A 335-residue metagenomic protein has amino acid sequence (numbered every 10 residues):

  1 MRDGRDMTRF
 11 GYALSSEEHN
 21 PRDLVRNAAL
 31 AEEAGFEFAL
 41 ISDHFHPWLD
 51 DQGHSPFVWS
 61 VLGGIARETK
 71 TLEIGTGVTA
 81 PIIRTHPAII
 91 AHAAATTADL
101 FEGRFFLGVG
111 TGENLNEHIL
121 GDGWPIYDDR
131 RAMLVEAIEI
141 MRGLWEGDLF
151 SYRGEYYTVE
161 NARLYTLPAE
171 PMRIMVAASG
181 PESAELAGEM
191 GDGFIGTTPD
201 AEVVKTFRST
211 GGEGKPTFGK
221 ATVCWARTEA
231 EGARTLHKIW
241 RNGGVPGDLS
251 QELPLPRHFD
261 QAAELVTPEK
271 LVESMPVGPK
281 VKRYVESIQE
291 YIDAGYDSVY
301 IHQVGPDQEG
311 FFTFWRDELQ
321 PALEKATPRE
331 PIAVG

Functional and structural regions predicted by a protein language model:
M1-G335: Active-site-adjacent structural elements that line small-molecule/cofactor binding pockets in enzymes
